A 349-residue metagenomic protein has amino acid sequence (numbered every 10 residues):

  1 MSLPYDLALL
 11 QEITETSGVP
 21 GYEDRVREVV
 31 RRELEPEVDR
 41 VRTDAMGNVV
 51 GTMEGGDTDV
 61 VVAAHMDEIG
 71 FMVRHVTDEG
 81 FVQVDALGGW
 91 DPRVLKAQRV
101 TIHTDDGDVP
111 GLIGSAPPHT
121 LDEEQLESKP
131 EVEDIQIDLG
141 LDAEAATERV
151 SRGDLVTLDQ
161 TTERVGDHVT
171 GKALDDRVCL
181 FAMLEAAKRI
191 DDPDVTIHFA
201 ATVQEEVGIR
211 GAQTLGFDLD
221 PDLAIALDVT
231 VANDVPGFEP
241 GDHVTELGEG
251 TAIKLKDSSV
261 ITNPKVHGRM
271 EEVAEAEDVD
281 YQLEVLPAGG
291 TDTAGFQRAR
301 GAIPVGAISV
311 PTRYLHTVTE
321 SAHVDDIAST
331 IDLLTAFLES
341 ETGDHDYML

Functional and structural regions predicted by a protein language model:
M1-L349: N-terminal hydrophobic/helix-forming segments and targeting peptides
